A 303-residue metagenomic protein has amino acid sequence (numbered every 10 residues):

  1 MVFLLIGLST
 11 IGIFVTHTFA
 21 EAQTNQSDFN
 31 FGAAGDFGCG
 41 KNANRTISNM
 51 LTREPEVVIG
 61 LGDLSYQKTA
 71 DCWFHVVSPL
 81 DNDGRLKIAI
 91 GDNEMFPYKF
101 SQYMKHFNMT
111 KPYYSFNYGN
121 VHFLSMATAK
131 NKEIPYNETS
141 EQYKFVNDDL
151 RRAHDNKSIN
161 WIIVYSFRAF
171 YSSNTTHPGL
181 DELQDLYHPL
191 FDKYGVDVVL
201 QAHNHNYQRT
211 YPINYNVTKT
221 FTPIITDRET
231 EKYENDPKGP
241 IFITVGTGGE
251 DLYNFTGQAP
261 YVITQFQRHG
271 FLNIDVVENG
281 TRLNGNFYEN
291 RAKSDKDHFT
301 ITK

Functional and structural regions predicted by a protein language model:
M1-H17: Secretory targeting signatures
H17-C72, S173: N-terminal active-site segment of His-dependent metallophosphoesterases
N30, A70-S158, I162, H177-Y187 (+4 more regions): Extended active-site neighborhood of metal-dependent phosphoesterases/phosphodiesterases
A34-G38, G62-L64, D92-N93, T128-A129 (+3 more regions): Active-site metal-binding loops of divalent metal-dependent hydrolases
G60, S125, L283-F287: Short hydrophobic/aromatic-rich beta-strand segments that constitute the beta-sheet cores of beta-sandwich/beta-barrel
G62, K68, N93, H203 (+3 more regions): Residues that line or immediately flank small-molecule/substrate-binding pockets and catalytic motifs
D251-K303: A short C-terminal boundary segment appended to hydrolase-like catalytic domains
